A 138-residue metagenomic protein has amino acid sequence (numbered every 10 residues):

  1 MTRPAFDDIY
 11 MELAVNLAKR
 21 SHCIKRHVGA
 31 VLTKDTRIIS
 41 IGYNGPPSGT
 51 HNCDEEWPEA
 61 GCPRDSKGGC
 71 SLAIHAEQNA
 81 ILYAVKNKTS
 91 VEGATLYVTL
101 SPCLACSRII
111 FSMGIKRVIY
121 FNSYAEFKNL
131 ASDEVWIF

Functional and structural regions predicted by a protein language model:
M1-F138: Zinc-dependent deaminase catalytic domain
